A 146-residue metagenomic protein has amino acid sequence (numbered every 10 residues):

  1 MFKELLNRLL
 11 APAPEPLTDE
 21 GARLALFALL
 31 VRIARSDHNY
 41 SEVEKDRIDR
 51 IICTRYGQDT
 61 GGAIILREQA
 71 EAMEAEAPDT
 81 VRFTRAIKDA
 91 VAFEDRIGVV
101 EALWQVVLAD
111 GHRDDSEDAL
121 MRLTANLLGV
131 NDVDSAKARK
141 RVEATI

Functional and structural regions predicted by a protein language model:
M1-R32, S36-I146: Small-residue-enriched hydrophobic alpha-helices in membranes
